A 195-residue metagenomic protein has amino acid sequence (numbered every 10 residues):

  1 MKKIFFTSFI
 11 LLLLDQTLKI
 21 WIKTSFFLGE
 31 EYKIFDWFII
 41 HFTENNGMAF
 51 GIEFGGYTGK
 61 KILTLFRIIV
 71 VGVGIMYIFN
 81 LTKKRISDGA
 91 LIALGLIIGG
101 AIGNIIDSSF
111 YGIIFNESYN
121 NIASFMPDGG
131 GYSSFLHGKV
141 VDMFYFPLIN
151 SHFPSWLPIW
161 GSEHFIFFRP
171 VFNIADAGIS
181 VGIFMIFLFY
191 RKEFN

Functional and structural regions predicted by a protein language model:
M1-N195: Alpha-helical transmembrane bundles and membrane-interface segments of multipass inner-membrane proteins
